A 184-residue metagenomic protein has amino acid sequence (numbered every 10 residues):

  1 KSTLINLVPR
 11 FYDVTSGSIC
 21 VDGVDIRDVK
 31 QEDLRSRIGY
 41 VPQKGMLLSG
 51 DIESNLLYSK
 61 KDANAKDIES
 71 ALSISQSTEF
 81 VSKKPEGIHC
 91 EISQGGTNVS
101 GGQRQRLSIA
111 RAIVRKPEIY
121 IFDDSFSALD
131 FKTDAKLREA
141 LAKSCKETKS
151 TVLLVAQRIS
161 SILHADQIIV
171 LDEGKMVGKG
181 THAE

Functional and structural regions predicted by a protein language model:
P9: Helix-to-loop junction immediately C-terminal to a conserved catalytic motif
V14, C20, T78-L107, S125 (+2 more regions): ABC-fold ATPase nucleotide-binding domain signature/coupling loops
C20, D28, R35, E53-Q94 (+2 more regions): ABC ATPase nucleotide-binding domain helical subdomain, centered on the C-loop/LSGGQ "ABC signature"
G45-A63, V99, S127, I162: Conserved catalytic motifs of ABC-family nucleotide-binding domains
V114-E118: A short, proline-enriched helix->beta-strand linker immediately N-terminal to the Walker B motif in ABC-type P-loop
Y120-D124: Catalytic Walker B motif of ABC-type/P-loop ATPase nucleotide-binding domains
H164-V170: Conserved catalytic segment of ABC-fold P-loop ATPases
